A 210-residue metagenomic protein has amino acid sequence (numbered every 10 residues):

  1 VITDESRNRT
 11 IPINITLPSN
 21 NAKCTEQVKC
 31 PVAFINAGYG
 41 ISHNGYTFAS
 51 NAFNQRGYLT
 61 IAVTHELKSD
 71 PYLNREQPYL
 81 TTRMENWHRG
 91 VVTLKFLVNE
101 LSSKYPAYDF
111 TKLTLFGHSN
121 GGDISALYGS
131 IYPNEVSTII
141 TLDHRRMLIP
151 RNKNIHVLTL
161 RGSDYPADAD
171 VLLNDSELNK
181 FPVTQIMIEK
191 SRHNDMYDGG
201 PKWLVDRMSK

Functional and structural regions predicted by a protein language model:
T3-Y108: Serine-hydrolase catalytic machinery in alpha/beta-hydrolase-like enzymes
K29-V32, R56-L59, F110-K112, N134-T138 (+2 more regions): Loop/turn elements at helix/coil->beta-strand transitions in domains of secreted/extracellular proteins
I35-G40, S119, G162-S163: Glycine-rich His-Gly loop
N99-K153: Primarily recognizes the serine-hydrolase "nucleophile elbow" in alpha/beta-hydrolase and SGNH/GDSL folds
V157-R161: Short beta-strand/loop motif that positions the catalytic acidic residue of the alpha/beta-hydrolase fold
G162-P166, K190-R192: Acidic beta-to-alpha connecting loop that harbors the catalytic carboxylate
P166-L172: Conserved alpha/beta-hydrolase "acid-adjacent" motif
V183-K210: C-terminal catalytic histidine-bearing segment of alpha/beta-hydrolase fold enzymes
